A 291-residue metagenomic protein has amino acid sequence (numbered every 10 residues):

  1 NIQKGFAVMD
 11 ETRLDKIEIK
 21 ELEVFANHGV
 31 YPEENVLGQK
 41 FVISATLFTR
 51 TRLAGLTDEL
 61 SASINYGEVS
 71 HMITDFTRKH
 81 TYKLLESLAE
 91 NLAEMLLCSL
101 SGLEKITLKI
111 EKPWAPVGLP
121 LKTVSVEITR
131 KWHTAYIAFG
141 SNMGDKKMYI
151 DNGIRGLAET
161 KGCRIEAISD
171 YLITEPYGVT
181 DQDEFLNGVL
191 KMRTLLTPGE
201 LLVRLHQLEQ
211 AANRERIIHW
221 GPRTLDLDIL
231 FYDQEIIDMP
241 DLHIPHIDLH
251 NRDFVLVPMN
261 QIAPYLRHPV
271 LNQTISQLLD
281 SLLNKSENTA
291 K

Functional and structural regions predicted by a protein language model:
N1-V8, R214: Short, Lys/Arg-enriched N-terminal segments with co-localized hydrophobic residues within the first ~10-30 amino acids
G5-I137, S141: N-terminal, polar/charged subdomain of small-to-medium soluble alpha/beta proteins
R50, G55, W132-T134, Y177-L186 (+3 more regions): Flexible, gly/pro- and Lys/Arg-enriched active-site loops
R52-G67, N152, L157-T197: Short, surface-exposed acidic-centric catalytic microdomains
L92, L96-L97, L157-A158, L205: Hydrophobic C-terminal alpha-helix "anchor/cap" residues
K109-P113, Y171-I173, L230-Y232: Short loop/turn motifs enriched for small/polar and acidic residues
T134-I154: Extended accessory regions or peripheral subdomains of proteins
